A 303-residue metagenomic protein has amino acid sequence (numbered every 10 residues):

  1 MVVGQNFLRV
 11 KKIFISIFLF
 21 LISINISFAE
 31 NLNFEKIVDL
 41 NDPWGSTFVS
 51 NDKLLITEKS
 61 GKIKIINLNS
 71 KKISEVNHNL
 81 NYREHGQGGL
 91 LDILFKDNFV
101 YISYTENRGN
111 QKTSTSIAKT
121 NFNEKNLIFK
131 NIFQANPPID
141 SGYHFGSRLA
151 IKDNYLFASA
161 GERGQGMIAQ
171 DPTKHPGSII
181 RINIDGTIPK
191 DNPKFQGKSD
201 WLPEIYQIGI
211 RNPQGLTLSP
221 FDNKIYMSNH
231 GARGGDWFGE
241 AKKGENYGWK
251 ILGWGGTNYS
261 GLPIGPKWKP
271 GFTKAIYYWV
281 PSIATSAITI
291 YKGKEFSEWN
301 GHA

Functional and structural regions predicted by a protein language model:
M1-V10: N-terminal secretory signal peptides that target proteins for export/translocation
R9-K12, E30, K125, K242: A generic structural signal for short, non-catalytic loop/turn and secondary-structure boundary residues
S16-I24: Bacterial N-terminal signal peptides
F28-G166, G215-G231, P281-A303: Acidic, Gly/Ser/Thr-rich repeat motifs that build Ca2+-stabilized beta-propeller blades
G88-L90, E162-A303: Beta-propeller domain segments
